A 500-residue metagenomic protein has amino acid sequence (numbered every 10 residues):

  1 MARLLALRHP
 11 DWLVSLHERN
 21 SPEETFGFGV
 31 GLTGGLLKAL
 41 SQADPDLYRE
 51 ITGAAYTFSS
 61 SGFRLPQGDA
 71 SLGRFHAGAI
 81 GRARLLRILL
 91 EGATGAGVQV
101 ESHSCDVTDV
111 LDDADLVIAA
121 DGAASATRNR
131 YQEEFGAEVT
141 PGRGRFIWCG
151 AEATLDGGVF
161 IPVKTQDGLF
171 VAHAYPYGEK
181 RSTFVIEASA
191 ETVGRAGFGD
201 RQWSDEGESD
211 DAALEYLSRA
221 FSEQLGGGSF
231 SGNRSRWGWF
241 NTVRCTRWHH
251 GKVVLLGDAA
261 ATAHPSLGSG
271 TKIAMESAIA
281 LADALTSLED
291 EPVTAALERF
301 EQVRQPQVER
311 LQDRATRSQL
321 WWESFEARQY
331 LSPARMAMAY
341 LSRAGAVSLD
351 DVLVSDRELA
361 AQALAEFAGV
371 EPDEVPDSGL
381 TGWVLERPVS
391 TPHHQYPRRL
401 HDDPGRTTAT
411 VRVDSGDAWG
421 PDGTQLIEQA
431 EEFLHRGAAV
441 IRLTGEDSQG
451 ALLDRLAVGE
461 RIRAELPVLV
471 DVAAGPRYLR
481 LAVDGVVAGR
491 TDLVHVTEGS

Functional and structural regions predicted by a protein language model:
M1, E374-S500: C-terminal non-catalytic accessory extensions
M1-L7, I118-A119, C149, R236-R317: Conserved mid-domain beta->alpha element of the FAD-binding
L4-F28: Glycine-rich FAD pyrophosphate-binding loop
T33-F146, V370-V375: Conserved N-terminal helical subregion
G92-F170, P176, G199, Q425-A457 (+3 more regions): Predominantly flavin-linked oxidoreductase catalytic cores and closely associated redox partners
G97-H103, R234-V243: Short gly/ser/thr-rich secondary-structure transition/capping motifs
G158-W239, D290: Conserved FAD/dinucleotide-binding core of flavoprotein oxidoreductases
D283-R412, R477-L479, T491, H495-G499: C-terminal helical "tail/cap" subdomain of flavin- and related membrane-associated enzymes
